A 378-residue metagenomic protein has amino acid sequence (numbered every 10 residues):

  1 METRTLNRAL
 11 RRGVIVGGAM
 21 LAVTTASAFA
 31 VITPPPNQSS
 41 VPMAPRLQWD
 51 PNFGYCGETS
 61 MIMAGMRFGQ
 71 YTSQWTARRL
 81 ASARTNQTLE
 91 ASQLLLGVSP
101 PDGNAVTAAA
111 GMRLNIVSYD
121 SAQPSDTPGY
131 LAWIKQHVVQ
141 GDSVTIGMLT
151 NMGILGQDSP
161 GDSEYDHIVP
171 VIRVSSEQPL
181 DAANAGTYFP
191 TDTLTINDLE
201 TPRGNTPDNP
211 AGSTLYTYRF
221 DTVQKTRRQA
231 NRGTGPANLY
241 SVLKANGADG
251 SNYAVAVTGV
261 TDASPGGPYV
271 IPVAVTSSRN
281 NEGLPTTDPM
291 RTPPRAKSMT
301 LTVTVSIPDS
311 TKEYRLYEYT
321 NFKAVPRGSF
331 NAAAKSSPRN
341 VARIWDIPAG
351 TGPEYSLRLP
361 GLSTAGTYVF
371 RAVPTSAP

Functional and structural regions predicted by a protein language model:
E2-I15: Bacterial N-terminal signal peptides that target proteins for export
V23-T25: N-terminal signal peptide c-region/cleavage motif recognized by signal peptidases
V31-N86: Active-site nucleophile-adjacent alpha helix/oxyanion-hole segment immediately C-terminal to the catalytic cysteine
T33, D162-S163, V174-P285: Noncatalytic regulatory segments and standalone regulatory/sensor domains
P42-F53, R78-Q87, L114-S125, W133-I134 (+1 more regions): Second-shell loop/turn segments in exported
W49-M66, Q87-T107, D249-A254: Active-site nucleophilic cysteine motif
T127-N197: Active-site-adjacent substructure of cysteine-protease-like catalytic cores
I271-P378: Low-complexity, Ser/Thr/Pro-rich intrinsically disordered linker/stalk segments at domain junctions
